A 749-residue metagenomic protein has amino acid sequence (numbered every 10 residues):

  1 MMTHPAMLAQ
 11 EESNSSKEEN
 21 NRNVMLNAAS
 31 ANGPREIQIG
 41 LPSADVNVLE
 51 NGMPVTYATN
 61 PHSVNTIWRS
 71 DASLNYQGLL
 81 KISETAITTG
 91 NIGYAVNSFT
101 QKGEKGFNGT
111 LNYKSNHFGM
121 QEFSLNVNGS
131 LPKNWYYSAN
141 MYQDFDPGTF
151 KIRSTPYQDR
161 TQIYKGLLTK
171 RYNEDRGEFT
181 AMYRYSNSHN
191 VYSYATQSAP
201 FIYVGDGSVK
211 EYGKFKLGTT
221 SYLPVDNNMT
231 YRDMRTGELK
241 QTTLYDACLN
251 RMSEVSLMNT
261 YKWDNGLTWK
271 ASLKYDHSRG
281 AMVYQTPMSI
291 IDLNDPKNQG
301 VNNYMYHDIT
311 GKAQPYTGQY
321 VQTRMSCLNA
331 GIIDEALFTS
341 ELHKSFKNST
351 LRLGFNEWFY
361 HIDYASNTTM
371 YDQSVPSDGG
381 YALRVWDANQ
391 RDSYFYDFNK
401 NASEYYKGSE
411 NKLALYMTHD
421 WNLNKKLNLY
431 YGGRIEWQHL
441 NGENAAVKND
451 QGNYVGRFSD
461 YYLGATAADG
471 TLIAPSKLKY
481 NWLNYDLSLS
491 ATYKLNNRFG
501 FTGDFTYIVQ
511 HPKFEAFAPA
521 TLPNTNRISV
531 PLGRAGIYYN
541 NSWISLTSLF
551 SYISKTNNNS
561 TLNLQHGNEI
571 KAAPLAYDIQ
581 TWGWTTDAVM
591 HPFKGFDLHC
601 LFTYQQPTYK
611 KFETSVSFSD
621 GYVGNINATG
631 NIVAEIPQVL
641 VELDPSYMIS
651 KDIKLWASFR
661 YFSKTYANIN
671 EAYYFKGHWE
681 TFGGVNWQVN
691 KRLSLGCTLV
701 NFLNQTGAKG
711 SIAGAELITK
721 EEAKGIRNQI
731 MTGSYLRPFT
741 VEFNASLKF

Functional and structural regions predicted by a protein language model:
Q10, K664-Y666, W687-F749: C-terminal beta-signal and adjacent terminal beta-strands/loops of Gram-negative outer-membrane beta-barrel proteins
E12-I82: Periplasmic plug
N47, G78-L80, A95-Q101, N108-H117 (+6 more regions): Predominantly transmembrane beta-strands of Gram-negative outer membrane beta-barrel pores used for transport
T56-P61, I67-N108, K748: A beta-strand signature from Gram-negative outer-membrane beta-barrel systems, especially the internal plug domain
P147, Y609, A634-Q688, L703-K720: C-terminal beta-barrel architecture of Gram-negative outer-membrane proteins
P156, T169-R171, E178-S256, A281-C327 (+2 more regions): Acidic/polar loop-and-plug regions of large Gram-negative outer-membrane beta-barrel proteins
N250-G280, H307-Y454, W482, D486-D504 (+3 more regions): Face-selective signature of the C-terminal outer-membrane beta-barrel domain
K425, W543-S545, L549-T561, A572-I669 (+1 more regions): Gram-negative outer-membrane beta-barrel transporters
